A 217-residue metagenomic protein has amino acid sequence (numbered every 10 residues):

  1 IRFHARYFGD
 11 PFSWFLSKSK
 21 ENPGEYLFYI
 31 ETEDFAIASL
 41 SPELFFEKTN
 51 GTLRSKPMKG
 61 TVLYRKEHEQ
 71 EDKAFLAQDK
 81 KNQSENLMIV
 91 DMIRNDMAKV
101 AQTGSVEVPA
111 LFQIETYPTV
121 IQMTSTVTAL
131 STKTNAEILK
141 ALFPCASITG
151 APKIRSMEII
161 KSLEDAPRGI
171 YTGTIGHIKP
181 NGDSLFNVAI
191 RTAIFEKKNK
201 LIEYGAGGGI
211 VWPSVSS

Functional and structural regions predicted by a protein language model:
I1-S217: Extended alpha-helical targeting/anchoring segments, especially N-terminal organellar/secretory targeting helices
